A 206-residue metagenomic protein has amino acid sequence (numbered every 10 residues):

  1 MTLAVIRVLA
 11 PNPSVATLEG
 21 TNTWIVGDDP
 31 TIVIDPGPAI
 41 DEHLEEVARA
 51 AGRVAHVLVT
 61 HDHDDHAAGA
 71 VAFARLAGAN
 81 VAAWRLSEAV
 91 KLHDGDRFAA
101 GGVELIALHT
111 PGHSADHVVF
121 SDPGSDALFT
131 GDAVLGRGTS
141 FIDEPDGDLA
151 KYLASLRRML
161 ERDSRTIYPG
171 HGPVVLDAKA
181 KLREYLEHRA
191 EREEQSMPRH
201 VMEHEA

Functional and structural regions predicted by a protein language model:
M1-A50, V119-G131, G136: Conserved beta-strand hairpin/beta-sheet module of binuclear metal-dependent hydrolase folds, prominently
T2-A4, G78-A79, E104, S164: A generic structural signal for alpha->beta connector loops
L9, G27, H93, A99 (+1 more regions): Residue-level detector of conserved, well-ordered beta-strand and adjacent loop positions that form binding/recognition
N12-E19, P38-I106, S125-D126: Active-site HxH/HxHxD metal-binding segment of metal-dependent hydrolases
A16-L18, P111-S114: A short catalytic or substrate-binding loop motif that flags glycine-/basic-rich loops and adjacent residues that bind
T31-V33, P38-I40, E104-H109, A115-Q195 (+1 more regions): Metallo-beta-lactamase
V201-A206: Short acidic, hydrophobic short linear motifs in intrinsically disordered regions
